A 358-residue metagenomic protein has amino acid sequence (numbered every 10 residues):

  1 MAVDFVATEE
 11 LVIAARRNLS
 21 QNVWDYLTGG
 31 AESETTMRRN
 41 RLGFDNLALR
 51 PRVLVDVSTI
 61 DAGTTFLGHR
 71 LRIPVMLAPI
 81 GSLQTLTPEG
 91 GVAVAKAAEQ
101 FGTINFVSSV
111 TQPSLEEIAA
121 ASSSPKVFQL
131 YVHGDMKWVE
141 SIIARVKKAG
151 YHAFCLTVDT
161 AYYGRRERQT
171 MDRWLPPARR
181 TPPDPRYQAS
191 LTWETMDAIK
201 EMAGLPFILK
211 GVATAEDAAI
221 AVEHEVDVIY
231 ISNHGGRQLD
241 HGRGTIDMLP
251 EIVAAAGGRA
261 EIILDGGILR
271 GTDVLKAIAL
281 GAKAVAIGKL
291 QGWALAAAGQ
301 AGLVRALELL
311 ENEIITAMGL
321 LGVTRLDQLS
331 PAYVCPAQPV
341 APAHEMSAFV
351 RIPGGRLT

Functional and structural regions predicted by a protein language model:
M1-L71, R166, L175-L191, Q328-L329 (+1 more regions): An N-cap/entry alpha-helix motif that binds or orients negatively charged groups
N40, M171, H241-A254, L295-I315: C-terminal helical cap(s) of enzyme catalytic domains, especially alpha/beta-barrels
A48, L54, G63-T65, P74-A78 (+3 more regions): Short, conserved beta-strand segments within well-ordered enzyme catalytic domains that often line or immediately flank
L71-E117: Glycine-rich active-site/cofactor-binding loop and its immediate structural neighborhood
S82, K96, E117-A121, G134-L264 (+1 more regions): Alpha/beta enzyme core
Q129-H133: Outer-membrane beta-barrel proteins
K276-V304, P336, V340, P353-T358: A compact, surface-exposed functional segment
Q300-Q328, V334-V340: Internal helix-turn-beta structural module
